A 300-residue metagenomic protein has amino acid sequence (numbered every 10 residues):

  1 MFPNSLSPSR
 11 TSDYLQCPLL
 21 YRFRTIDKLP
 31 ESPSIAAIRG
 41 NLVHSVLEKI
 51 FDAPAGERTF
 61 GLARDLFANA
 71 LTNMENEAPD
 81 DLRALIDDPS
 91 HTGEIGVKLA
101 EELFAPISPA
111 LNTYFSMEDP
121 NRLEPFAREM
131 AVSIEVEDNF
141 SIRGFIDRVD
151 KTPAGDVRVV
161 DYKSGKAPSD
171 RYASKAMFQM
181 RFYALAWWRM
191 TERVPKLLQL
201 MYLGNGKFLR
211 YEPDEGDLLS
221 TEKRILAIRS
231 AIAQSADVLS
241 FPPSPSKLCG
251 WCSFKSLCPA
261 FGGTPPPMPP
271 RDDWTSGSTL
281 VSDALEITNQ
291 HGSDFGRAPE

Functional and structural regions predicted by a protein language model:
M1-A37, G277-E300: C-terminal, charged and often intrinsically disordered regions of DNA end-processing helicases and nucleases
S5-L6, A154, W187-E300: Metal-dependent nuclease catalytic regions and adjoining charged, substrate-binding loops involved in nucleic-acid end
L19-D27, H44-L47, V160-S164, Q199-L209 (+1 more regions): Short acidic (Asp/Glu) and glycine-rich catalytic loops that position anionic groups and cofactors
D27-A36, A53-R58, S169-D170, L239-F241: Short, polar/flexible loop-turn hinges at active-site or ligand-entry regions and domain interfaces
I35, R39, V43, L99 (+3 more regions): Hydrophobic (often cysteine-bearing) scaffold residues that line and stabilize catalytic clefts of nucleotide/cofactor
H44-A55, R229-A233, D237: Regular secondary-structure segments
V46-R128: A non-catalytic, helix-rich entry segment at domain boundaries
L123-F126, M130-A227: Mg2+/Mn2+-dependent nuclease catalytic core
